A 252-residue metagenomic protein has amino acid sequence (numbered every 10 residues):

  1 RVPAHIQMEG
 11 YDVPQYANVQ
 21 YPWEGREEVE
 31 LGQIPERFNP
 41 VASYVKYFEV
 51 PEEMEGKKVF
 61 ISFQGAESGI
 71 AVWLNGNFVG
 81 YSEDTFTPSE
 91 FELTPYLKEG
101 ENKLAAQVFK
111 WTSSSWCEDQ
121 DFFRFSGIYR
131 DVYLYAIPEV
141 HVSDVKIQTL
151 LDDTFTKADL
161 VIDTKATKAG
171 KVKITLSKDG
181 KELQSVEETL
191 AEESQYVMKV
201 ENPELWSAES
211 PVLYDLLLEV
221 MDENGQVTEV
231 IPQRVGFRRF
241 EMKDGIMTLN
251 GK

Functional and structural regions predicted by a protein language model:
R1-R26, K103-F109, D179: Accessory carbohydrate-binding/adhesion or oligomerization-edge regions at the termini of glycan-active proteins
P14, I34-V142, T167-A169: Accessory beta-strand-rich segments of carbohydrate-active enzymes
M54-K58, L97-E101, K199-L213: Short glycine/proline/serine/threonine-rich loop/turn segments at secondary-structure transition edges
V72-L74, T156-T189, Y196: Beta-strand-rich binding/interaction modules
P88-P95, E193-N202: Exposed aromatic-hydrophobic patches
A105-Q107, D215-E219: Extracellular recognition modules
K146, L217-K252: N-terminal carbohydrate-binding accessory modules
T149-T156: Short, solvent-exposed loop/linker segments at the N-terminal edge of repeated beta-sheet extracellular domains
